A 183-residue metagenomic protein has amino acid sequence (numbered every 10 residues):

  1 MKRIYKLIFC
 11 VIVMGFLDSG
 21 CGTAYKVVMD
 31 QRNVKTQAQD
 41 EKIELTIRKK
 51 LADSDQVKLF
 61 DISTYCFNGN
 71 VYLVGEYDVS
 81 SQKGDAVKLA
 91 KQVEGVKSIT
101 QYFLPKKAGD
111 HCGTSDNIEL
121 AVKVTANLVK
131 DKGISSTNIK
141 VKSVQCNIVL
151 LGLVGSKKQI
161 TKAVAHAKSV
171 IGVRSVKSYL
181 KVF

Functional and structural regions predicted by a protein language model:
K2-K6, F16-F183: N-terminal targeting leaders
V11-I12: Classic N-terminal secretory signal peptides
